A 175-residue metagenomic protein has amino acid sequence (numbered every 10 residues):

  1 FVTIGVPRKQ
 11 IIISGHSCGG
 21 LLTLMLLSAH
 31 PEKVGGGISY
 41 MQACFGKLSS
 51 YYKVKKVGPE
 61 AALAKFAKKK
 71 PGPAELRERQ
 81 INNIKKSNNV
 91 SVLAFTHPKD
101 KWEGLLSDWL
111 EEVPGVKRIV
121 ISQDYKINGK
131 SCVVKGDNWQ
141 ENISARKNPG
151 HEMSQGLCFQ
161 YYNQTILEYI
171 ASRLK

Functional and structural regions predicted by a protein language model:
F1-K9: Conserved acidic catalytic loop of the alpha/beta-hydrolase fold
T3-I4, S14, M25-A29, Y40 (+2 more regions): Structured segments of extracytoplasmic/periplasmic soluble domains in secreted or envelope-associated proteins
K9-V57: Primarily recognizes the serine-hydrolase "nucleophile elbow" in alpha/beta-hydrolase and SGNH/GDSL folds
G20, G46, K101, Y125-N128: Flexible, glycine-rich phosphate/dinucleotide-binding loops and adjacent beta-alpha linkers at cofactor/substrate
T23-L24, I81, N163, L167: Extracytoplasmic/secreted envelope proteins and their assembly/folding machinery, especially bacterial periplasmic
G46-I121: The feature captures the conserved acid-bearing segment of alpha/beta-hydrolase catalytic domains
V116-K175: C-terminal catalytic histidine-bearing segment of alpha/beta-hydrolase fold enzymes
